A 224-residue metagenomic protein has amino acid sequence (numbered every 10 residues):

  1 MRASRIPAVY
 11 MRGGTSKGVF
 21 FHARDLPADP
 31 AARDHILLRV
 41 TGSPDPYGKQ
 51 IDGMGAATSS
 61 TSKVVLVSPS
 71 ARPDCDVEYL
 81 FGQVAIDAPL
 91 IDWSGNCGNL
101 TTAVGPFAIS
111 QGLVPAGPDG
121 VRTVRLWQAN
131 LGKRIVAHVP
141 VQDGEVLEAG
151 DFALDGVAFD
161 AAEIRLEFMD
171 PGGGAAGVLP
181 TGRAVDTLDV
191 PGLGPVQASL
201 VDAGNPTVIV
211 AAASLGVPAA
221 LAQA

Functional and structural regions predicted by a protein language model:
M1-A224: A glycine-rich beta-to-alpha transition motif near the start of alpha/beta enzyme domains, typified by
